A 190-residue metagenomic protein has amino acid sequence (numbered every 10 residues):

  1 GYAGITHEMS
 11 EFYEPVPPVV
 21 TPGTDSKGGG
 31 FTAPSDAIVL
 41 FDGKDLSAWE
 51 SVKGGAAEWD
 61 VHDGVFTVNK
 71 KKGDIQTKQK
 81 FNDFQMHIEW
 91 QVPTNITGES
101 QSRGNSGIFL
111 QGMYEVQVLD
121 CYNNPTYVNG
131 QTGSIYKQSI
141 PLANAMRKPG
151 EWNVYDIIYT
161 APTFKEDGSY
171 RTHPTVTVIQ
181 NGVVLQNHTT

Functional and structural regions predicted by a protein language model:
G1-T190: Carbohydrate-interacting regions of secretory-pathway proteins
